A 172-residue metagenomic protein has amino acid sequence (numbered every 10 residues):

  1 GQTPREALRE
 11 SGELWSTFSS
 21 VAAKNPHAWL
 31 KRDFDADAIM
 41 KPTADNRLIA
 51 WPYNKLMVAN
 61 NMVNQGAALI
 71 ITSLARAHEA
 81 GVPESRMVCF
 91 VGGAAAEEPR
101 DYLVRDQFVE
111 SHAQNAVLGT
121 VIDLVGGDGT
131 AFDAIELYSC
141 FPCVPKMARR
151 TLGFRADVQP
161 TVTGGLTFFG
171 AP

Functional and structural regions predicted by a protein language model:
G1-R76, P83-A171: Conserved "HGTGT" condensation-loop signature of ketosynthase/thiolase-family condensing enzymes that catalyze
